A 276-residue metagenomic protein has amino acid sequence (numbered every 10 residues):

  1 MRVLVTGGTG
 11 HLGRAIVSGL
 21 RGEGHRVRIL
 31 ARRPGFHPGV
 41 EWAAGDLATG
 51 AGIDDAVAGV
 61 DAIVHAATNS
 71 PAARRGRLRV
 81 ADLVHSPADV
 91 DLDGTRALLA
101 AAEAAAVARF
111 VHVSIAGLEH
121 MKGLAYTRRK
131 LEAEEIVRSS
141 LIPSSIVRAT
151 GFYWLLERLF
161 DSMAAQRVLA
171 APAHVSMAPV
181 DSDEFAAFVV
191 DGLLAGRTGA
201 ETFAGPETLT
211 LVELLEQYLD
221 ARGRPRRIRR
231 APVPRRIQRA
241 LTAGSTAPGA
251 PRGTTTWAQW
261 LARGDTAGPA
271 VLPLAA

Functional and structural regions predicted by a protein language model:
M1-H25: N-terminal Rossmann NAD(P)H-binding glycine-rich loop of SDR-like oxidoreductase domains
R2, T9-H11, D183-A276: Mid/C-terminal beta-alpha module of Rossmann-like enzyme folds, strongest in SDR-family dehydrogenases/epimerases
I29-F36, V233-R235: Short, polar loop motifs at secondary-structure junctions
R32-A105, A116-H120: NAD(P)H-binding glycine-rich loop region in Rossmannoid oxidoreductase-like domains and their noncatalytic homologs
A88-L92, K122-L131, V175-D183, G205-T208: Short-chain dehydrogenase/reductase
L92-L98, R129-S140: Conserved catalytic Lys-bearing alpha helix of Rossmann-like short-chain dehydrogenase/reductases
G94, R148-L155, A170-D191: Substrate-positioning beta->alpha
R109, S114-H120, E132-L155: Conserved beta-loop-beta element that borders a ligand/cofactor-binding pocket
